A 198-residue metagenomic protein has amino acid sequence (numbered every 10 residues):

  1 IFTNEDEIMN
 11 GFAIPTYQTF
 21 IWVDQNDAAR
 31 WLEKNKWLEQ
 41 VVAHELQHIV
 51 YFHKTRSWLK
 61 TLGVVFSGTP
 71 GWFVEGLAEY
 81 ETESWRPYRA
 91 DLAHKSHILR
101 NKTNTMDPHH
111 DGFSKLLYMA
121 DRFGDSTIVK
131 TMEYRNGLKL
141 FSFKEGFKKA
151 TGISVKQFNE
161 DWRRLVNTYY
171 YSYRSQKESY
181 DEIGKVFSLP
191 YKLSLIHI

Functional and structural regions predicted by a protein language model:
I1-L62: Juxtacatalytic substrate-recognition/specificity segment
E33, L59-V64, L99-N101, G112-S114: Flexible glycine/proline-enriched surface loops and loop-helix/loop-strand junctions
K36-L38, G68-L77: Alpha-helical scaffolds flanking conserved acidic
W37, L193-S194: Beta-rich catalytic cores
W72-R89, K95-I153: Active-site-proximal alpha-helical
S154-R174: Short, structured interface segments
R174-L193: A short helix->beta-strand "capping" segment at the edge of beta-propeller domains
I196-I198: Conserved small/polar residues in nucleotide/adenosyl-binding loops
